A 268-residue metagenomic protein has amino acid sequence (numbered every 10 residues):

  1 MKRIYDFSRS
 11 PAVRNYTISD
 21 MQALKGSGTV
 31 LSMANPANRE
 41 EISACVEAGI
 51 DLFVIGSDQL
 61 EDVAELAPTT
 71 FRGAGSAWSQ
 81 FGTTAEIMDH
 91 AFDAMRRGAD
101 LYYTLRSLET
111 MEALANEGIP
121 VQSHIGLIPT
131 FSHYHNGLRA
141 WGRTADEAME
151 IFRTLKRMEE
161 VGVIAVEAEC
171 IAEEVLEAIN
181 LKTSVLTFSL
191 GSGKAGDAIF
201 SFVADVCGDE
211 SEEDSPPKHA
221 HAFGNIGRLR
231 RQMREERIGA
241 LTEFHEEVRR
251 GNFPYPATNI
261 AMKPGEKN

Functional and structural regions predicted by a protein language model:
M1-N268: Alpha/beta enzyme core
